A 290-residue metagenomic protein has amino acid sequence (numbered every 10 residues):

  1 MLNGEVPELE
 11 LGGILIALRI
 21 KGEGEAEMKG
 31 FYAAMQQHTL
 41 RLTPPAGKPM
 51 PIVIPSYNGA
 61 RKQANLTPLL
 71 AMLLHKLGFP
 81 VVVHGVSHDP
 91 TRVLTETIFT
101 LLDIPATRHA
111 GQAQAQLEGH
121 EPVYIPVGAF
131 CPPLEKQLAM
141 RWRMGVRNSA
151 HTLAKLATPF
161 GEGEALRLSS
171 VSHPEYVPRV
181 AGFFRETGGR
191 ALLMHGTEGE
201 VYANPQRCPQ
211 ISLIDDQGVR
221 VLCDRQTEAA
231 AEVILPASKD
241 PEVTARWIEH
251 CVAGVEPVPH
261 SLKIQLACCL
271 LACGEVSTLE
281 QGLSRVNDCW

Functional and structural regions predicted by a protein language model:
M1-Q63, H75-V81, A230-L235, A245-G254 (+2 more regions): Acidic, glycine/proline-rich low-complexity segments that act as flexible tails and inter-domain linkers
N3, G13, A17-F31, D89-R108 (+2 more regions): Short, structured segments at the rim of ligand-binding sites
E10, L66-L70, Y176, L262-Q265: Catalytic-loop motifs flanking and including active-site residues across diverse enzymes
K21, A60-R61, H88-P90, C131 (+1 more regions): Gly/Ser/Thr-rich loops at beta-strand to alpha-helix junctions that form or flank small-molecule/cofactor-binding
G30-A33, L69-M72, G182: Alpha-helical scaffolding segments of alpha/beta enzyme cores, especially the outer helices of TIM-barrel or partial
Y32, L73-K76, L94, A154 (+2 more regions): Generic hydrophobic/packing signal
Q36-A46, G85, T100-T107, Q112 (+1 more regions): Glycine-rich anion-binding loops and their surrounding alpha/beta cores
G47-Q116: A generic, well-ordered mixed alpha/beta core segment in the N-terminal half of proteins
